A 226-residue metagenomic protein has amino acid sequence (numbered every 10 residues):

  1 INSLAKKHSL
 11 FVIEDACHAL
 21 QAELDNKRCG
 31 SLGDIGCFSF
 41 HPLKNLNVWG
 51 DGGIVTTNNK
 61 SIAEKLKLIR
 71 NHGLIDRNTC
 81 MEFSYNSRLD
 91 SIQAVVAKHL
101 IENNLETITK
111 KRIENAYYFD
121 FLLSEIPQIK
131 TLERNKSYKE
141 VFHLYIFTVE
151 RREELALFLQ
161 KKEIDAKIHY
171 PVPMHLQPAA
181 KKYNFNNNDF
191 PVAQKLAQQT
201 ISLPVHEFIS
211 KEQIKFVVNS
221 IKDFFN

Functional and structural regions predicted by a protein language model:
I1-N26: Catalytic PLP-binding core of fold-type I/II PLP enzymes
S3-L4, R28-L32, V55, N184-N187: Short, hinge-like loop/turn segments at secondary-structure boundaries
K7, E23, N58-N226: PLP-dependent aminotransferase class I/II
S9-F11, R28, I35, D165: Proline-centered loop/turn at the N-terminus of a beta-strand
E14-A16, P42, N58, V205: Short acidic donor-binding/metal-coordinating loop in glycosyltransferase active sites
C29-G33, V48-W49, D90, K195-A197: Short Pro/Gly-enriched coil loops immediately N-terminal to beta-strands
S31-L68, L74: Active-site PLP attachment segment
